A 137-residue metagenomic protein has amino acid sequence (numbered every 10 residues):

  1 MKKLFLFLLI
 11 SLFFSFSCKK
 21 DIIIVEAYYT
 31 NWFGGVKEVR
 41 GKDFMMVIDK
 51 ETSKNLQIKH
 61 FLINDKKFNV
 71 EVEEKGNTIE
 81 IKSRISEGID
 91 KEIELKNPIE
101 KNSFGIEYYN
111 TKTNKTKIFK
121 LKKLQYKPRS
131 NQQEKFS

Functional and structural regions predicted by a protein language model:
M1-I23: Bacterial Sec-dependent N-terminal signal peptides
C18-S137: Non-catalytic macromolecular-recognition regions in eukaryotic signaling proteins
